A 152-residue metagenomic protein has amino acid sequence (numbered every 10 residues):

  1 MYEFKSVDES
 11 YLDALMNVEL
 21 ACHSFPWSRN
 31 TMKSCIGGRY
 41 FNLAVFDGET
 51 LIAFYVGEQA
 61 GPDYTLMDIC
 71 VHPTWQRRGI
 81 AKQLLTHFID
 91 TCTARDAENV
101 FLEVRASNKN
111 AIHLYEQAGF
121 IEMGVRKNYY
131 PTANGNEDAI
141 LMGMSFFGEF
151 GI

Functional and structural regions predicted by a protein language model:
Y2-T74, R78, K82-H87, T91 (+3 more regions): Acetyl-CoA-dependent GNAT
Y40-N42, N136-L141: Short hydrophobic/aromatic beta-strand or adjacent loop that forms the aromatic wall/cage of a ligand/substrate-binding
L66, V100-V104: Conserved hydrophobic beta-strand within the GNAT/NAT acetyltransferase core sheet that lines the active-site cleft
V71, R105-A106: Short amphipathic helical patch at the helix-1/turn junction of helix-turn-helix
L85, N108-A111, N128-A133: Short glycine/proline-centered loop/turn elements that form peptide/ligand docking sites
E103, I121-D138: Conserved catalytic-core motifs of GNAT/GCN5-like acyltransferases
Y115, F120, M142: Conserved active-site tyrosine of GNAT-family acetyltransferases
